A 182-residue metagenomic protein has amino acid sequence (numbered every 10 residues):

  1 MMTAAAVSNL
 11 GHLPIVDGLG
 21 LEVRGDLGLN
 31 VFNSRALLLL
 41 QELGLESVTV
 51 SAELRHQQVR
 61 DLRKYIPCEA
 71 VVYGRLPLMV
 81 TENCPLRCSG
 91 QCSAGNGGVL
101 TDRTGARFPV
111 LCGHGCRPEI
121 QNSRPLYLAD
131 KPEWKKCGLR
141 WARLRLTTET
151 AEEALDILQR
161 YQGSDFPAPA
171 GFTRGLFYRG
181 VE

Functional and structural regions predicted by a protein language model:
M1-L39, L43-E182: Active-site pocket-lining/capping segments in soluble small-molecule metabolic enzymes
